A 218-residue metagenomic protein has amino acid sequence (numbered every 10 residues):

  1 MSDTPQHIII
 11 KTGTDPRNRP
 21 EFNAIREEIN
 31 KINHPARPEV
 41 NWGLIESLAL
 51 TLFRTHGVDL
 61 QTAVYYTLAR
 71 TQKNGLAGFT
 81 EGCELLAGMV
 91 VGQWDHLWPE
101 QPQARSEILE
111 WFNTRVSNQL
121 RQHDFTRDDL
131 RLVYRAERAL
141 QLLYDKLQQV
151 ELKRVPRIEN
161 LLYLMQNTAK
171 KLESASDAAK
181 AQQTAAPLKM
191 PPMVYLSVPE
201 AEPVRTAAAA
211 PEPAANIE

Functional and structural regions predicted by a protein language model:
M1-R26, I32, A36-R37, V58 (+3 more regions): Polyanionic, low-complexity intrinsically disordered segments
R37-I45: Helix-turn-helix repeat elements of alpha-solenoid scaffolds
L44-L52: Amphipathic alpha-helices of TPR/Sel1-like and other helical repeat/solenoid scaffolds
R70-T71, L120: Residue at a conserved register position within TPR or TPR-like alpha-solenoid repeats
N74-G75: Short coil/turn linking the two alpha-helices of tandem helical-hairpin repeats
